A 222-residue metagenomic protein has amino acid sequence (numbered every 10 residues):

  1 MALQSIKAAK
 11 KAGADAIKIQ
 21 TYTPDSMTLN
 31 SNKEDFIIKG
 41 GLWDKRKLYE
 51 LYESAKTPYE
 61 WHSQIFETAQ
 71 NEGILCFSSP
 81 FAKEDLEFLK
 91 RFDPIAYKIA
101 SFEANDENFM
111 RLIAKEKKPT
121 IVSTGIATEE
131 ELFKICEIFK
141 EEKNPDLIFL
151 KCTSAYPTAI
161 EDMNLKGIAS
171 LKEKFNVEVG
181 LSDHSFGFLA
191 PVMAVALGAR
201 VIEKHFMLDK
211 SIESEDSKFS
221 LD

Functional and structural regions predicted by a protein language model:
M1-D222: Catalytic cores and adjacent flexible loops of soluble metabolic enzymes that perform enolate/carbanion chemistry on
